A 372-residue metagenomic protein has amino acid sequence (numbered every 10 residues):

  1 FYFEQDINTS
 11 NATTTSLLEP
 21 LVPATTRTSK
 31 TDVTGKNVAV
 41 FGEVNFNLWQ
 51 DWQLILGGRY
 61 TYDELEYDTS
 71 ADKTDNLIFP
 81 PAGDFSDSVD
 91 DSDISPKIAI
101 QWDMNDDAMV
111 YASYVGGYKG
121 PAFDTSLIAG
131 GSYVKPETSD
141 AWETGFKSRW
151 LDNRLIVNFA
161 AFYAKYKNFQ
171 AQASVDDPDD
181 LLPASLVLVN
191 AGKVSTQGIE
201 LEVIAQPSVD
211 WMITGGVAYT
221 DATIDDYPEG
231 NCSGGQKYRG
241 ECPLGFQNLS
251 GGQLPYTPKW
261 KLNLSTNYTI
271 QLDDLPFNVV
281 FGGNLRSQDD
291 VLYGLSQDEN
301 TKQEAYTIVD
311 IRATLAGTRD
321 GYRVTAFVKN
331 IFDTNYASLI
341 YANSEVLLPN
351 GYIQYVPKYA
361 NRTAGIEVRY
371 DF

Functional and structural regions predicted by a protein language model:
F1-E4, T31-K165, N267: Structural signature of Gram-negative outer-membrane beta-barrels, strongest in the C-terminal barrel of TonB-dependent
Y2-D6, Y60-E66, Y114-G120, W150 (+7 more regions): Transmembrane beta-strands of outer-membrane beta-barrel pores
N11-T28, L65-S92, F123-S132, A171-V189 (+3 more regions): Solvent-exposed loop segments that connect transmembrane elements
D51, N105-D107, L151-R154, D210 (+2 more regions): Short loop/turn motifs that connect adjacent beta-strands in outer-membrane beta-barrel proteins
L54-L56, V110, L155-F159, I213-G215 (+5 more regions): Transmembrane beta-strands of outer-membrane beta-barrel proteins
D103-K119, K135-A218, A222-P228: Membrane-embedded beta-barrel scaffold of Gram-negative outer-membrane proteins
Y163-K165, V189-L295, R369-D371: Gram-negative outer-membrane beta-barrel transporters
K165, R286-G294, L315-F372: C-terminal beta-signal and adjacent terminal beta-strands/loops of Gram-negative outer-membrane beta-barrel proteins
